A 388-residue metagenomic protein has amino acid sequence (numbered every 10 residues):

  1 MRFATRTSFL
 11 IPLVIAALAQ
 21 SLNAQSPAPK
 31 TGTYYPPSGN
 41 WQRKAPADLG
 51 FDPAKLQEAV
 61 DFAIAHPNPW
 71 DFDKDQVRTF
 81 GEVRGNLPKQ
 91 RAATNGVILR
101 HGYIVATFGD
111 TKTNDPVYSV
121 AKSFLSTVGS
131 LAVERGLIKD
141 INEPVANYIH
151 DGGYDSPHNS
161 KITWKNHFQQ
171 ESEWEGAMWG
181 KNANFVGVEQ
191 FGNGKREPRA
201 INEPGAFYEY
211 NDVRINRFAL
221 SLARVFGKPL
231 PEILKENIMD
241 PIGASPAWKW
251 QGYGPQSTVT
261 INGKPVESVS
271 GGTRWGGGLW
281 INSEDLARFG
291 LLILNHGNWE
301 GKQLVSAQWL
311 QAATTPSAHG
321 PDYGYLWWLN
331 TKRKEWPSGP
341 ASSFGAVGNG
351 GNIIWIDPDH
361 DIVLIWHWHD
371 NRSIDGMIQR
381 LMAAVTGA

Functional and structural regions predicted by a protein language model:
F3, L13-D110, R135-I138, R224 (+2 more regions): N-terminal leader/targeting segments and the immediately adjacent pre-domain N-terminus
Q42-K44, I64, N68-P88, V117 (+2 more regions): Active-site-proximal loop and beta-strand segments within enzyme catalytic domains
D52, G102, P116-I141, H167 (+3 more regions): Active-site SXXK
Y103-T113, W174-G254: Catalytic-site signature segments of enzymes, centered on catalytic residues
S123, T127, R214-S221, G277-N298 (+1 more regions): Active-site-proximal alpha-helical segments within enzyme catalytic domains
R135-W174, V225-G276: Active-site helix/loop module of the DD-peptidase/beta-lactamase fold, centered on the serine-lysine SxxK catalytic
Q256-T273, T314-V363: Active-site Gly/Thr loop motif
G345-A388: Structured C-terminal helix/loop/strand segments within mature extracytoplasmic catalytic/sensor domains
